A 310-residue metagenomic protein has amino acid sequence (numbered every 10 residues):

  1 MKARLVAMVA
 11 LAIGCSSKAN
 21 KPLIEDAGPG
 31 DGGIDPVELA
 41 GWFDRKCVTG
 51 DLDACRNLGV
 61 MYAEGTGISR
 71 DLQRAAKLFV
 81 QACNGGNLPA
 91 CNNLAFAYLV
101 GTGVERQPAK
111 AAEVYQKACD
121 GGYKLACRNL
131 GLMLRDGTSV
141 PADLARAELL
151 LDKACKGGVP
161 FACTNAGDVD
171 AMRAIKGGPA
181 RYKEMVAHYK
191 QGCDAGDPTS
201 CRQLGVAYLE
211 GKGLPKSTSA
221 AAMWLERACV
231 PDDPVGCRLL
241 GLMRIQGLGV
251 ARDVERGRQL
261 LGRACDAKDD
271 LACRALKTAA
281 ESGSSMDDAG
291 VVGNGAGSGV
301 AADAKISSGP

Functional and structural regions predicted by a protein language model:
M1-I13: Sec-dependent bacterial lipoprotein signal peptides
S16-K18: Bacterial signal peptide processing site
T49-D51, E64-T66, G85-N87, V100-T102 (+9 more regions): Short helix-capping/linker turns of helical repeat alpha-solenoids
N57-E64, L78, N93-V100, V104 (+6 more regions): Hydrophobic face of amphipathic alpha-helices that form TPR/SEL1-like repeat modules and related alpha-solenoid
D152-C155, E255-D270: TPR/TPR-like (Sel1-like) alpha-helical repeat modules
D266-P310: Terminal, low-structured helical/coil segments at or just beyond the last alpha-helical repeat
